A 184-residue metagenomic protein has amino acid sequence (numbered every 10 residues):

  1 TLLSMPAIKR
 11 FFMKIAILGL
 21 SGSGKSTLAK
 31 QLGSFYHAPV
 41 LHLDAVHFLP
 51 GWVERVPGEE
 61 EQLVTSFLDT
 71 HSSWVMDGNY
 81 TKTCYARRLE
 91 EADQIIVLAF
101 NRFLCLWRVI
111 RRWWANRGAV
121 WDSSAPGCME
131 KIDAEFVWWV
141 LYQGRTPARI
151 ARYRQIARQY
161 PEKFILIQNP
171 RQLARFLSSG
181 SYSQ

Functional and structural regions predicted by a protein language model:
P6-F12, F35, W138-Q184: NTP-dependent small-molecule kinase module
I17: Hydrophobic anchor at the beta1->P-loop junction of P-loop NTPases
S21: The conserved Walker
K25: Conserved lysine of the Walker
K30-S73: Conserved substrate/cofactor phosphate-moiety recognition/catalytic segment in nucleotide-dependent phosphotransferases
V40-H42, I95, F164-L166: Conserved beta-strand scaffold positions in the cores of enzyme catalytic domains, especially in NTP/NDP-utilizing
Q62-W107: Glycine-rich phosphate-binding loop used to anchor ATP phosphates in small-molecule kinases, encompassing both
F100-P147: A glycine- and Lys/Arg-enriched "phosphate-lid" helix/loop adjacent to the NTP-binding pocket of small-molecule kinases
